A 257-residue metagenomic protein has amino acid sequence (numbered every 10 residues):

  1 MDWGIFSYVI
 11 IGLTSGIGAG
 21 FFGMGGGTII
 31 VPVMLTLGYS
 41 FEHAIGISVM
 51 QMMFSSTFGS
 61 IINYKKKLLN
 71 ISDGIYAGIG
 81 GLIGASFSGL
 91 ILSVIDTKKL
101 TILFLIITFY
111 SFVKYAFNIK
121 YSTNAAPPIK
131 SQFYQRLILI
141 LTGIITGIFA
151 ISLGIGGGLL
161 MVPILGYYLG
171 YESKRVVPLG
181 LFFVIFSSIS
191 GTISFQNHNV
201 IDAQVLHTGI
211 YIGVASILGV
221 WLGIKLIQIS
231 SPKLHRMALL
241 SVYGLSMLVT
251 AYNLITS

Functional and structural regions predicted by a protein language model:
M1-S15, L35-L37, F41, I62-L153 (+4 more regions): Juxtamembrane transmembrane-helix boundary motif
T14-T28, G170: Single transmembrane alpha-helix segments in multi-pass membrane proteins
G16, I45-M53, L82, V177-S188 (+1 more regions): Transmembrane helix-bundle signature of multi-pass membrane transporters/permeases
A19, M52-S55, G59, G81 (+5 more regions): Residue-level signal for conserved functional micro-sites within the alpha-helical transmembrane segments of Major
G20, V33, H43-G46, I164: Residue-level recognition of specific faces of alpha-helices
F22-I30, G154-I164: Transmembrane helix boundary and interhelical junction motifs in multipass membrane proteins
G27, V31, I47-M50, F54 (+6 more regions): Alpha-helical transmembrane segments of polytopic integral membrane proteins, especially the permease/helical cores
L169, F186-N197: Alpha-helix capping/termination and helix-coil
